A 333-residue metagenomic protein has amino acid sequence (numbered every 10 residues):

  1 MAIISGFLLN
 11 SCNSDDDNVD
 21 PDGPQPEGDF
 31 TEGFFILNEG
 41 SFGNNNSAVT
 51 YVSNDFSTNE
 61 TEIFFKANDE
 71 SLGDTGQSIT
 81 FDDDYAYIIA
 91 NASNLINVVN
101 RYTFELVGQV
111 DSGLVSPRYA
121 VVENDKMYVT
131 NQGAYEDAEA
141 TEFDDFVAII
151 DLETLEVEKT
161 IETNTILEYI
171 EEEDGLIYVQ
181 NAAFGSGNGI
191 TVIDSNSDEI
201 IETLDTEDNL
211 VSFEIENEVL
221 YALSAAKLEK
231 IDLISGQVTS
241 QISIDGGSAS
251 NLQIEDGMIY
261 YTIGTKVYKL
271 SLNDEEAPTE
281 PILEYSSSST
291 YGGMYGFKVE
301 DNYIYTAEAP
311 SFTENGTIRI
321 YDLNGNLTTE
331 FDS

Functional and structural regions predicted by a protein language model:
A2-F34: Bacterial Sec-dependent N-terminal signal peptides
I36, I88, V129-T130, V179 (+3 more regions): Residue position within the beta-strands of beta-propeller blades
G40-N44, S93-L95, G133-A138, A183-G187 (+3 more regions): Short glycine/acidic-enriched loop and turn motifs that connect beta-strands
N45-Y119, N124: Post-signal peptide N-terminal segment of secreted/secretory-pathway proteins
N54-F56, N100-F104, D151-L155, D194-D198 (+3 more regions): Short loop/turn segments that connect beta-strands within beta-propeller blades
K66-L72, Q109-G113, T160-T165, T203-D208 (+3 more regions): Surface loop/turn motifs at the tips and blade-to-blade linkers of beta-strand repeat domains
G73-S78, V115-V122, T165-D174, D208-N217 (+3 more regions): Repeated scaffold domains used in trafficking and secretory/extracellular systems, primarily beta-propellers
G236, S240-E314: Intrinsically disordered, low-complexity segments enriched in Gly and acidic/Ser/Thr residues that form flexible
